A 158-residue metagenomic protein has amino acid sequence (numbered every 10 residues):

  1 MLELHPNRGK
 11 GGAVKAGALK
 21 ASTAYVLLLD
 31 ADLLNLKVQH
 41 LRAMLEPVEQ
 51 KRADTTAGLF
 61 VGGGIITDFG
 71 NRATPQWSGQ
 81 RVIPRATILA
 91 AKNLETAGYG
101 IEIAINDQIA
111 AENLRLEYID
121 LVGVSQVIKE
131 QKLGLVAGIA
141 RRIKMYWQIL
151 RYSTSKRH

Functional and structural regions predicted by a protein language model:
M1-K20: Conserved donor nucleotide-binding strand/loop of the catalytic core
S22-T23, Q76-A91: Conserved nucleotide-sugar donor-binding and metal-coordinating catalytic region shared by glycosyltransferases
V26: Short aromatic/hydrophobic "clamp" motif used to bind/position activated sugar donors
D30-N35: The conserved acidic donor/metal-binding loop of glycosyltransferases
V38-G58: Conserved donor-nucleotide/metal-binding helix-loop-beta segment in metal-dependent transferases, i.e., the alpha-helix
T56-F69: Short beta-strand-to-loop element that shapes/binds the nucleotide-sugar donor at the catalytic cleft/hinge
T74-Q80, A97, I101: Glycine/small-residue-rich pyrophosphate-binding loop that anchors the diphosphate of NDP-sugar donors
T96, I103-A104, A110-H158: Hydrophobic helical membrane-anchoring modules
